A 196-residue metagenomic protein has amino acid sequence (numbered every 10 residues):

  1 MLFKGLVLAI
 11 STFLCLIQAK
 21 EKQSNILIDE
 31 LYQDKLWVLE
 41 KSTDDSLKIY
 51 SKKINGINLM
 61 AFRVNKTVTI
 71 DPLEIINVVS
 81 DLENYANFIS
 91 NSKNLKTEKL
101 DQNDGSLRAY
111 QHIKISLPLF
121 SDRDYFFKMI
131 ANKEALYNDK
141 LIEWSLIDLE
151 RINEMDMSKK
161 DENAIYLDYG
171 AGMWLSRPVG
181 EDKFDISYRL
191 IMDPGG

Functional and structural regions predicted by a protein language model:
M1-A9: Sec-dependent signal peptide recognition, specifically the positively charged N-region followed immediately by
I10-A19: Hydrophobic h-region of N-terminal signal peptides that target proteins for export in Gram-negative bacteria
K20-G196: Eukaryotic helix-grip
